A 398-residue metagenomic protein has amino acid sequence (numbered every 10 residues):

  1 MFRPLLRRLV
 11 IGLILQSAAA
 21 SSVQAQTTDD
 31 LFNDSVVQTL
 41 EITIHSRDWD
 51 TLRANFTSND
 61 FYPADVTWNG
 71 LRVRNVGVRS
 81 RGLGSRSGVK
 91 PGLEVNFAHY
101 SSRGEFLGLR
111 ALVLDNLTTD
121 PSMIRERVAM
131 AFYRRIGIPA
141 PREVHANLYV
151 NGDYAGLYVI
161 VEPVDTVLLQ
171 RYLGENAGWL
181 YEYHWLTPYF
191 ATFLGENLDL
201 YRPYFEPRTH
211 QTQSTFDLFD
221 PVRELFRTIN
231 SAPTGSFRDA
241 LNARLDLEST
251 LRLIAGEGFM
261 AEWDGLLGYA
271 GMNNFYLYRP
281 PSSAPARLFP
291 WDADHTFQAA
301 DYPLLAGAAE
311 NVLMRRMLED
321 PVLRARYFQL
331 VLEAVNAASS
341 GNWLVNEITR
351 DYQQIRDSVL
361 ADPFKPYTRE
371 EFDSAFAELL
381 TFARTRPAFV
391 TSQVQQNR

Functional and structural regions predicted by a protein language model:
M1-V10, Q16-A18: Bacterial N-terminal signal peptides that target proteins for export
A25-R398: Phosphate/dinucleotide-binding and metal-coordinating scaffold of catalytic cores in nucleotide-dependent enzymes
